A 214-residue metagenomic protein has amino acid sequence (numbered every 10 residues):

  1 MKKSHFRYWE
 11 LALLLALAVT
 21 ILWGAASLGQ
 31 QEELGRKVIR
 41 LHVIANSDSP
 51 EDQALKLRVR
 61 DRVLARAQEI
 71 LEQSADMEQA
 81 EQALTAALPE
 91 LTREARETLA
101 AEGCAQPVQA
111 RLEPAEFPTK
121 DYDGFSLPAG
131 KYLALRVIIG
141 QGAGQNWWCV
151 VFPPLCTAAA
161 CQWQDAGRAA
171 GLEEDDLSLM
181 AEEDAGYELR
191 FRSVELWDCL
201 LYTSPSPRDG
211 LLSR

Functional and structural regions predicted by a protein language model:
E10-G24: Hydrophobic membrane-insertion alpha-helices, especially the h-region of bacterial N-terminal signal peptides
W23-R36: Aromatic-capped interface at the extracytoplasmic side of an N-terminal signal-anchor transmembrane helix
R40-E72: Short extracytoplasmic
H42-P50, S74-A86, I138: Second-shell loop/turn segments in exported
R60, L64-E72, P89, R93-A100 (+2 more regions): Sec-exported extracytoplasmic/periplasmic mature domains
L84-Q145: Mid-length scaffold segments of soluble, non-membrane domains
G124-Y187: Soluble extracytoplasmic domains of inner/organellar membrane proteins
Y202-P207: Conserved small/polar residues in nucleotide/adenosyl-binding loops
